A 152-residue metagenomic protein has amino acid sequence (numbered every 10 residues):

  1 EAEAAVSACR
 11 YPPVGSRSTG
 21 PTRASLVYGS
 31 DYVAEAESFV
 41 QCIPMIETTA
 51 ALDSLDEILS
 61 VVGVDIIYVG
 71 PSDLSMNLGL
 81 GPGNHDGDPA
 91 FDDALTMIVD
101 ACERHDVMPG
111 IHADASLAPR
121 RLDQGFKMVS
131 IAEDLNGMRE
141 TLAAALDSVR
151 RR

Functional and structural regions predicted by a protein language model:
E1-V62, I66, P71-M76: Conserved anion-binding
A2-G15, L135-R152: C-terminal helical cap(s) of enzyme catalytic domains, especially alpha/beta-barrels
Y11-R17, N77-D93, A132-D134: Glycine-rich tight-turn/loop motif centered on a GG-T
E35-E47, M97-G110: Short beta-strand/loop segments at the ligand-binding rim of alpha/beta enzyme cores
P71-S72, A113-D114, E133-D134: Short secondary-structure boundary segments
A118-N136: Short, electropositive alpha-helical surface patch
